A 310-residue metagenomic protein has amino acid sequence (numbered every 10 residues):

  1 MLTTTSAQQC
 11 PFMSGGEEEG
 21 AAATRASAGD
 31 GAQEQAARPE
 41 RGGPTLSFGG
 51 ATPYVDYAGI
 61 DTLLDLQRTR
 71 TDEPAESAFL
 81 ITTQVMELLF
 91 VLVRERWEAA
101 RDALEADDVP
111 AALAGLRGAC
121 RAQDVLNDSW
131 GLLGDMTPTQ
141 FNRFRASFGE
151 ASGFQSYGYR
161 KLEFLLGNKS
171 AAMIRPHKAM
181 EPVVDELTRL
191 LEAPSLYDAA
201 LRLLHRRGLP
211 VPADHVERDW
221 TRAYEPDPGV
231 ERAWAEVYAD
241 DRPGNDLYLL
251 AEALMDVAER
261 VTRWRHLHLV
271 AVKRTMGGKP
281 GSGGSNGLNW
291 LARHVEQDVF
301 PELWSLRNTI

Functional and structural regions predicted by a protein language model:
L2-I310: Surface-exposed peri-terminal alpha-helical interaction modules
